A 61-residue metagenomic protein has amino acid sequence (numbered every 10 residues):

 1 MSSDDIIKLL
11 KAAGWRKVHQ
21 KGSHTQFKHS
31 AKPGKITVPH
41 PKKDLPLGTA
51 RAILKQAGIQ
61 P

Functional and structural regions predicted by a protein language model:
M1-H19, A31-P61: Basic nucleic-acid-binding interfaces
H24-K28: Minor-groove-contacting beta-hairpin "wing" of winged helix-turn-helix DNA-binding domains
